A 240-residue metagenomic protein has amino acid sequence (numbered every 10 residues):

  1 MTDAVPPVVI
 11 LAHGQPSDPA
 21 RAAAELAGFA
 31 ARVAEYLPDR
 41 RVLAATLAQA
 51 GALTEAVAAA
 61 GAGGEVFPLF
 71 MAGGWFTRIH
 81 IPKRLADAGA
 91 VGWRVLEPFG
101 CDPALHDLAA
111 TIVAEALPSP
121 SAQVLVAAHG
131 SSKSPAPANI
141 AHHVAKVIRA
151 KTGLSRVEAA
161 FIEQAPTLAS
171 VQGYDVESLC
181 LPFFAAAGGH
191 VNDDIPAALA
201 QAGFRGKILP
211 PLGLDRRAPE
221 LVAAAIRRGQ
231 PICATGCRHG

Functional and structural regions predicted by a protein language model:
M1-G240: Active-site-proximal alpha-helix that buttresses catalytic centers in soluble enzyme cores
